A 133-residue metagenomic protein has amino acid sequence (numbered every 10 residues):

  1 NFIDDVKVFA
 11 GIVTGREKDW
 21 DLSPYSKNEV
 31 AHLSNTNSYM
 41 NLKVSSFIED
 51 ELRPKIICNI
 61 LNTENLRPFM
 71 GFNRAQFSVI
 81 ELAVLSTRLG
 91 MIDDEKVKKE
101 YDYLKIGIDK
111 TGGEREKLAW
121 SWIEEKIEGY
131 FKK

Functional and structural regions predicted by a protein language model:
N1-K133: Basic, polyanion-binding surface patches
